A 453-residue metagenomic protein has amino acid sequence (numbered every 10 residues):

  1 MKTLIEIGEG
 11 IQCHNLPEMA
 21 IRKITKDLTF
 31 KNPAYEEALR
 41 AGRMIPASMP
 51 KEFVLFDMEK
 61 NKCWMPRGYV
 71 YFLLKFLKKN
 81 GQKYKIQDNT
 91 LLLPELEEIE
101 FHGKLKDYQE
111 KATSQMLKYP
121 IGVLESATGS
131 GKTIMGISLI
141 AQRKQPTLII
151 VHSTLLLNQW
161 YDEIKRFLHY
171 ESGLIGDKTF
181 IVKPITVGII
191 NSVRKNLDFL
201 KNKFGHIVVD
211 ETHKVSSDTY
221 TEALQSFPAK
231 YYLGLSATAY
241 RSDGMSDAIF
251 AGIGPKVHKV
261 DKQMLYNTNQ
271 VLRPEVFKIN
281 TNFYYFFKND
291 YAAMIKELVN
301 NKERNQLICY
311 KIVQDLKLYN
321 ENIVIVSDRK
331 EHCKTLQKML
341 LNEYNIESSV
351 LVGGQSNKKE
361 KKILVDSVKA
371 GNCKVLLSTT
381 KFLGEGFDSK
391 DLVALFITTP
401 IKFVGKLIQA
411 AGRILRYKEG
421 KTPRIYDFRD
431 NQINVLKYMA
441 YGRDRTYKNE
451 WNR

Functional and structural regions predicted by a protein language model:
D57, F76-K79, K85-E125: Conserved pre-motif I regulatory segment
Y119-R143: Walker A/P-loop
I134-R166, R329-E331: Conserved Walker A/P-loop ATP-binding site and its immediately adjacent core in helicase/helicase-like ATPase domains
N158, S172-I181, V324, K334-T335 (+1 more regions): Conserved helicase ATPase core of P-loop NTP-dependent helicases/translocases
D177-H206, S217-E222, F382: Conserved helix/coil segment N-terminal to the catalytic DExD/H
R194, G353-T446: Conserved RecA-like P-loop NTPase helicase motor core
G205-H206, H213-E275, Y447: Post-DEXD/H (motif II) to motif III coupling segment of the RecA-like Helicase ATP-binding lobe
F287-D328, K334-M339: Conserved interdomain hinge at the start of the Helicase C-terminal
